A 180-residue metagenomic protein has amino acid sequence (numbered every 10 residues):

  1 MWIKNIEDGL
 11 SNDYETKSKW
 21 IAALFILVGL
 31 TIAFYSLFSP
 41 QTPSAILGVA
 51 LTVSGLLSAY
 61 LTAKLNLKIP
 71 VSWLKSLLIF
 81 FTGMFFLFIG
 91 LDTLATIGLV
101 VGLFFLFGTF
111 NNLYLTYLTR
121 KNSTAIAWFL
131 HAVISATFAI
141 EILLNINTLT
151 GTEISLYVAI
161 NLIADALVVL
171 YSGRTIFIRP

Functional and structural regions predicted by a protein language model:
M1-Y60, R174-P180: N-terminal topogenic module of multi-pass integral membrane proteins
G9-A23, A63-S76, L118-S135, T152-V158 (+1 more regions): Cytoplasm-facing juxtamembrane segments at the starts of transmembrane helices in multi-pass membrane proteins
S39-V53, T93-L106, I154-I160: Structural signature of hydrophobic alpha-helical transmembrane segments
A50-Y60, G102-L113, I160-V169: Alpha-helical transmembrane segments and their membrane-interface exit regions
G83-A132: Membrane-proximal helix-loop-helix units in multi-pass membrane proteins
M84-L94, A136-T152: Hydrophobic alpha-helical transmembrane segments in multi-pass integral membrane proteins
L103-F107, A125-I142, Y157-A164: Alpha-helical membrane segments in multi-pass integral membrane proteins
N112-S123, E141-I146, D165-R179: Membrane-water interface at the C-terminal end of transmembrane alpha helices
